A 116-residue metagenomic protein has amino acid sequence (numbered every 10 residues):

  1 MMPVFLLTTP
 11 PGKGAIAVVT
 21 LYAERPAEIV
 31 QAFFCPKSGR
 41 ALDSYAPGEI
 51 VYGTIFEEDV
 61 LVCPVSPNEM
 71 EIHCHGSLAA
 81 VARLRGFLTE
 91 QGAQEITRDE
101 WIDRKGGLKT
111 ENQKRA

Functional and structural regions predicted by a protein language model:
M1-A116: A glycine-rich (often HGG/GG-containing) alpha/beta subdomain
